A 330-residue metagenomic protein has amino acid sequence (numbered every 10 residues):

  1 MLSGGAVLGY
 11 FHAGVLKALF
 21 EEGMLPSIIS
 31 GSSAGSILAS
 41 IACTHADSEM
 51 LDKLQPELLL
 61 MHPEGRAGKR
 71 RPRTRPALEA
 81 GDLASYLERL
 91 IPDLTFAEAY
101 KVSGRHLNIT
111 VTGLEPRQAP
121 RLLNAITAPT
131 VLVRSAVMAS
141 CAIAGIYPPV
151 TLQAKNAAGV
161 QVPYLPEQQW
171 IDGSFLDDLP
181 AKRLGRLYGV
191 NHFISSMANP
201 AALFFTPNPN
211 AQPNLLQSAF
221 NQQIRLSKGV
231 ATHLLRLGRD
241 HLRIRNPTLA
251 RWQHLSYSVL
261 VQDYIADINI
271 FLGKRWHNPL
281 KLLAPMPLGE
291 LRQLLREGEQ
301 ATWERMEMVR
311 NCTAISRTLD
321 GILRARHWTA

Functional and structural regions predicted by a protein language model:
M1-I29, C43-A330: Patatin-like phospholipase
S33-T44: Short glycine-enriched nucleophile-adjacent loop and the immediately C-terminal alpha-helix near the catalytic center
